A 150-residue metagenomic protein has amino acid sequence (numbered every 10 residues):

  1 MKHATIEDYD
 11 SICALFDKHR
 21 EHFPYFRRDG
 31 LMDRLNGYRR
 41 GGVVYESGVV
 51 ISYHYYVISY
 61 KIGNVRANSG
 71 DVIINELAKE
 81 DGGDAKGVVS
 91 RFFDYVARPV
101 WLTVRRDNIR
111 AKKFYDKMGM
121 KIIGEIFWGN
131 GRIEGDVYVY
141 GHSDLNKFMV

Functional and structural regions predicted by a protein language model:
M1-A14: A short beta-loop-alpha structural element at the N-terminal edge of CoA-dependent acyl/N-acetyltransferase catalytic
A4, L77-K79, V104: Hydrophobic adenine-recognition pocket in adenosine-nucleotide-binding enzymes
K18-G82, V89-S90: Acetyl-CoA-dependent GNAT
R40, V50, I133-G141: Short hydrophobic/aromatic beta-strand or adjacent loop that forms the aromatic wall/cage of a ligand/substrate-binding
K79-V96, K112-K117: Conserved acetyl-CoA-binding loop-helix of GNAT-fold acetyltransferases
A85-V89, N108-A111, F127-E134: Short glycine/proline-centered loop/turn elements that form peptide/ligand docking sites
V96-N108: Conserved GNAT acetyl-CoA-binding A-motif
W101-V104, K121-V137: Conserved catalytic-core motifs of GNAT/GCN5-like acyltransferases
